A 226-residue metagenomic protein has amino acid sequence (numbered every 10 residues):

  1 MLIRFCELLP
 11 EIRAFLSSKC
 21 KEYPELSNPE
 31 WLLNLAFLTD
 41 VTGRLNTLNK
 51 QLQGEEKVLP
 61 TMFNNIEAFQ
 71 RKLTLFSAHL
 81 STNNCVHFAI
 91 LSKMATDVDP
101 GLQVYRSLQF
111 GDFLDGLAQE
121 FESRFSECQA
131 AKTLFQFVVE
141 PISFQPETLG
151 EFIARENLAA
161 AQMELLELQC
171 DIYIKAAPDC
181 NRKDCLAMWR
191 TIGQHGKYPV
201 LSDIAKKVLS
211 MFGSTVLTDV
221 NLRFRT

Functional and structural regions predicted by a protein language model:
M1-T226: Alpha-helical structural modules in large enzymes and assemblies
